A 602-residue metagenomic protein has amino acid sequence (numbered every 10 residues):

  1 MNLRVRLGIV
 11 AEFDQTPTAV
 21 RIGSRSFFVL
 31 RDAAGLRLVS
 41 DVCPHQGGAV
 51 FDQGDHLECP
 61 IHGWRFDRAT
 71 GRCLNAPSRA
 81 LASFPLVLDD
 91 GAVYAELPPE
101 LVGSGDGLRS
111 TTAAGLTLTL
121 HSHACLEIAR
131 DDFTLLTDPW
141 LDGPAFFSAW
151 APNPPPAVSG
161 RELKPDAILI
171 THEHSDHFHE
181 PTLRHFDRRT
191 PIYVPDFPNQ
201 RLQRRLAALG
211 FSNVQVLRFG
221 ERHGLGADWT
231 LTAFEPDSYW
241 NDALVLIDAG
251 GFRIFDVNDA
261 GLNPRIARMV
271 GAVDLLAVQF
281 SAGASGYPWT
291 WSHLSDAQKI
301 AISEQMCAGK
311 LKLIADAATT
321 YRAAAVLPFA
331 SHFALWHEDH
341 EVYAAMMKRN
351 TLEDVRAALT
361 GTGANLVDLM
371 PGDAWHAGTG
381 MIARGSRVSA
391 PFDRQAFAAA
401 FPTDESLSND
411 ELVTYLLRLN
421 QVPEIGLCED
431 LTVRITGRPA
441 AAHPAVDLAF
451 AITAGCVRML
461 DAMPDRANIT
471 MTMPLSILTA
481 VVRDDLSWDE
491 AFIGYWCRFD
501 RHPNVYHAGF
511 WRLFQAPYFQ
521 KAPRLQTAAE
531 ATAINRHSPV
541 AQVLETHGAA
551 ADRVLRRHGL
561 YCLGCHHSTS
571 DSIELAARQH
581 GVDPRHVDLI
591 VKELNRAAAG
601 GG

Functional and structural regions predicted by a protein language model:
M1-G23, P85-L88, A92-L136, W140-P156 (+1 more regions): Zn-dependent metallo-beta-lactamase
E12-G107, H179: Rieske [2Fe-2S] iron-sulfur-binding domain
T18-R21, F27-D52, R130-E173, E180-H185 (+2 more regions): Pre-active-site segment of Zn-dependent metallo-hydrolases
R25, R31, G35-R37, D106-L116 (+3 more regions): Catalytic core of the metallo-beta-lactamase
C43, G54-E58, G63, G71 (+3 more regions): Active-site metal-binding motif and surrounding structural segment of the metallo-beta-lactamase
S78-S83, L88-G115, V194-F252, R356-A357 (+1 more regions): Metallo-beta-lactamase
P264-T362: Cap/insert and terminal regions of metallo-dependent hydrolase folds
A374-G602: Feature captures hydrophobic
